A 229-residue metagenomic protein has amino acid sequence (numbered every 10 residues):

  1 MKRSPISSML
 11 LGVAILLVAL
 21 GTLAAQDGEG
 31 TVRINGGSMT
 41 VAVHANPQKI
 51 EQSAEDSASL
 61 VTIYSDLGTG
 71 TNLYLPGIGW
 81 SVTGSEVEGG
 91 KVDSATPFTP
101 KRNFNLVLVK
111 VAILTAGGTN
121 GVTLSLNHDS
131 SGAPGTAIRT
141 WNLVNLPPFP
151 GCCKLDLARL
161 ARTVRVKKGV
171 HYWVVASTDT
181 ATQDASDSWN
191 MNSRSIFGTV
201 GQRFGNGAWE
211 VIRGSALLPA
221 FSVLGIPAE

Functional and structural regions predicted by a protein language model:
K2-L11: Bacterial N-terminal signal peptides that target proteins for export
P5-I6, A19, G36, N142 (+2 more regions): Sequence-pattern detector for short linear motifs and compositional/periodic biases rather than a specific fold
L11-G21: Bacterial N-terminal signal peptides
Q26-T136, V164-H171, S177-E229: Beta-sheet-rich sandwich/jelly-roll-like modules and their strand-loop junctions
D66, T140-L143, L160: Short amphipathic
A137-F149: Solvent-exposed serine/threonine-rich low-complexity stretches and specific carbohydrate-binding patches
F149-P150, G169: Solvent-exposed, conformationally flexible loop/turn segments
C152-T163: Exposed aromatic-hydrophobic patches
